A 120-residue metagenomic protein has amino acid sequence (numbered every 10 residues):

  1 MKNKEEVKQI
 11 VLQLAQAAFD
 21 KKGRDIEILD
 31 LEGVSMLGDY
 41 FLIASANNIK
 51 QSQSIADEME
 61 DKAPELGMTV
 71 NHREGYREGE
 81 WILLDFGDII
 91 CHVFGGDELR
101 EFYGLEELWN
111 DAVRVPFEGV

Functional and structural regions predicted by a protein language model:
M1-G33, N47-S54, D61, E74-G75 (+3 more regions): Long, contiguous binding/interaction regions
M36-D39, D85-D88: A short, glycine/Asx- and small/polar-enriched loop/turn that sits immediately N-terminal to a beta-strand
I43-S45: Short hydrophobic/aromatic beta-strand micro-patches that form the beta-sheet surface supporting nucleotide- or nucleic
E65-R73: Active-site phosphate-binding and catalytic loops of NTP-dependent enzymes
